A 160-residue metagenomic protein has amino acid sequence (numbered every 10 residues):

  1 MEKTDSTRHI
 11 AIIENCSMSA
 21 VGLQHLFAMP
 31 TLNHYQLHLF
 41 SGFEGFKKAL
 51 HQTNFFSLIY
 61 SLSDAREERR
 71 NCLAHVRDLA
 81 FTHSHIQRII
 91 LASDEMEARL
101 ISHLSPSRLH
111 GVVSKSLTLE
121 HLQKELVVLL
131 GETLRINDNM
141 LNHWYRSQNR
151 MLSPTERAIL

Functional and structural regions predicted by a protein language model:
M1-D138: N-terminal regulatory/sensing modules of transcriptional regulators
L141-L160: Helix-turn-helix DNA-binding segment
